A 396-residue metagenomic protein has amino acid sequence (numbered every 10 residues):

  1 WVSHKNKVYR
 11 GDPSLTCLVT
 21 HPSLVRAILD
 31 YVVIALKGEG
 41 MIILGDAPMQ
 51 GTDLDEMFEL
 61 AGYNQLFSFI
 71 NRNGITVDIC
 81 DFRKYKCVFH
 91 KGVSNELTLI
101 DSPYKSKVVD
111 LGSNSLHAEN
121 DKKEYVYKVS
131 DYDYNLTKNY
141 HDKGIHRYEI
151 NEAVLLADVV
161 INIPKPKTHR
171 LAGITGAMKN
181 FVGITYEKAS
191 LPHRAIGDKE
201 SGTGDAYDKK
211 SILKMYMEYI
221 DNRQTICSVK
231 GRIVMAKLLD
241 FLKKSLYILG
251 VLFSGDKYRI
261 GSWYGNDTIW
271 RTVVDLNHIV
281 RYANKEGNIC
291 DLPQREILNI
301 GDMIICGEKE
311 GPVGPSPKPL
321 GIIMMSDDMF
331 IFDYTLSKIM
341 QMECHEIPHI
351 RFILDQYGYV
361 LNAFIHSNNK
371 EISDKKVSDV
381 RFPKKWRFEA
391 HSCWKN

Functional and structural regions predicted by a protein language model:
W1-N396: Extended, low-polarity segments enriched in aliphatic/aromatic residues
